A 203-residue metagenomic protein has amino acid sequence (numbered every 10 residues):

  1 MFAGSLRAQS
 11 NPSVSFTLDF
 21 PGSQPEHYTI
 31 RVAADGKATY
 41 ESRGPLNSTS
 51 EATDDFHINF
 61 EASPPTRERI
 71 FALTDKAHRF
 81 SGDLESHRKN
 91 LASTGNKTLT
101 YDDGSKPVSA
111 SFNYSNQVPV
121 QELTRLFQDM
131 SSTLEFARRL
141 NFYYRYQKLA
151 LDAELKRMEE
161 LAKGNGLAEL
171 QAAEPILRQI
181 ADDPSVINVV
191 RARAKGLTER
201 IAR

Functional and structural regions predicted by a protein language model:
G4-G22, D83-R203: Short, well-ordered, aromatic-rich surface patches in folded extracellular/luminal domains
S13-L18, S42-R43, N59, D75 (+1 more regions): Mature extracytoplasmic or organellar-lumen-exposed domains after removal of signal/transit peptides
T17-S42: N-terminal targeting signals for Sec/Tat export/insertion, comprising classic cleavable signal peptides
D35, E61-R69, Y101-P107: A short, structured loop/turn motif at beta-sheet edges
A38-A52, Q128-L140: A short, surface-exposed interaction/processing loop segment used at functional sites
Y40-I58, R157-E160, E174-R178: Acidic/histidine-rich, surface-exposed loop or edge segments in extracytoplasmic proteins
F56-E61, A110-F112: A short, exposed loop/beta-hairpin motif centered on an aromatic-Gly-Thr core
P64-R88: Charged, amphipathic alpha-helical segments
